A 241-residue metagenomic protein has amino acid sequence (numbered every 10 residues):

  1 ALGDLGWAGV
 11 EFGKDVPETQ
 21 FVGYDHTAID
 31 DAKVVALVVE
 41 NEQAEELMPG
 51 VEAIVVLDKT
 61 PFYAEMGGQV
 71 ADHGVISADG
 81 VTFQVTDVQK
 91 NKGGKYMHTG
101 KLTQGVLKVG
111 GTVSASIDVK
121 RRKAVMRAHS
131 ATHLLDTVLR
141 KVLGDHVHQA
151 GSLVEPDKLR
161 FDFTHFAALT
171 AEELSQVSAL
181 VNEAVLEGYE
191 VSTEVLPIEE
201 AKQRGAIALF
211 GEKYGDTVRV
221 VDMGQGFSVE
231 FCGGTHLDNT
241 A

Functional and structural regions predicted by a protein language model:
A1-A241: A glycine- and charged-residue-rich anion-binding loop/surface
